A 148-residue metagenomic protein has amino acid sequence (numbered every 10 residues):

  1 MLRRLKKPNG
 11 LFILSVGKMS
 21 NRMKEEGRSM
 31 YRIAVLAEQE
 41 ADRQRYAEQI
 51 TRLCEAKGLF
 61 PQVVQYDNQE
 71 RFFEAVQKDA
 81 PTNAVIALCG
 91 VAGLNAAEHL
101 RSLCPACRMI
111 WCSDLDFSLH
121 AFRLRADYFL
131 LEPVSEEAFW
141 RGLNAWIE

Functional and structural regions predicted by a protein language model:
M1-A34, Q44-A47: Non-catalytic signal-transmission and effector/linker regions of two-component phosphorelay proteins
G27-R28, V76-P81, S102-L103: Flexible, charged surface loops at secondary-structure boundaries
R32, Q62, R108: Residues at the starts of beta-strands that form the adenosine-phosphate
A37: Conserved acidic carboxylate
E40-V64: Two-component/phosphorelay signaling modules centered on CheY-like receiver
D42, F72, S118: Flexible, glycine-rich phosphate/dinucleotide-binding loops and adjacent beta-alpha linkers at cofactor/substrate
Y66-N83: Acidic, metal-coordinating helix/loop segments flanking the phosphotransfer/catalytic sites of two-component signaling
T82-I147: CheY-like receiver
